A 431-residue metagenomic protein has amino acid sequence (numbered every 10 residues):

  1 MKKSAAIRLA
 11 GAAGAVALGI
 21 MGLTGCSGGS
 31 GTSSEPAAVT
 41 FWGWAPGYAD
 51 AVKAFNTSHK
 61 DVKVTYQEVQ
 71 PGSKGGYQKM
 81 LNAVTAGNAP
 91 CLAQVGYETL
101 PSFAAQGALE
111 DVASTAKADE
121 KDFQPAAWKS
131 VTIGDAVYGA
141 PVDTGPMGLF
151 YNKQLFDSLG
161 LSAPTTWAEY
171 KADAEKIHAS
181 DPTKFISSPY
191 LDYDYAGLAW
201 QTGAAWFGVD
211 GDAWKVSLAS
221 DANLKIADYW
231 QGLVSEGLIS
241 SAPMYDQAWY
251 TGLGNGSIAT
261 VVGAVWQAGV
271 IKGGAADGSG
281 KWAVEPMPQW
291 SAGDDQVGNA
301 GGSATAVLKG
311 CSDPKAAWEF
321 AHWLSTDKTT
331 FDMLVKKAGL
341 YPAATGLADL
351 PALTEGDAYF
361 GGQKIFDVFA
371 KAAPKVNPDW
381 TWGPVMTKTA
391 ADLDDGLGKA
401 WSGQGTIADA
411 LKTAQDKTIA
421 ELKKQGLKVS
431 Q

Functional and structural regions predicted by a protein language model:
K2-T99, E120, S291, A316 (+3 more regions): Conserved N-terminal structural module of periplasmic/extracytoplasmic solute-binding proteins
E68-K79, E98, W167-A172, S241-N255: Short helix-initiation/N-cap motifs at beta->coil->alpha
N82, P90-C91, D119-L155, K184-S188 (+2 more regions): A structural signal for short loop-to-beta-strand junctions that line the ligand-binding cleft of periplasmic/secreted
V84-V95, P182-K184, N255-A264: Alpha-to-beta junction loops
Y97-P146, L191, L198, K281-E285 (+2 more regions): Hinge/lid segment of periplasmic solute-binding proteins
D157, A372-Q431: Conserved C-terminal helix/tail region of periplasmic/extracytoplasmic solute-binding proteins
A174, A213-P243, M287: Glycine-centered hinge/linker elements that transmit conformational signals in sensory and ligand-binding systems
W266-S279, W290-D392, V429-Q431: C-terminal lobe and pocket-closing loops of periplasmic/extracytoplasmic Venus-flytrap solute-binding proteins
